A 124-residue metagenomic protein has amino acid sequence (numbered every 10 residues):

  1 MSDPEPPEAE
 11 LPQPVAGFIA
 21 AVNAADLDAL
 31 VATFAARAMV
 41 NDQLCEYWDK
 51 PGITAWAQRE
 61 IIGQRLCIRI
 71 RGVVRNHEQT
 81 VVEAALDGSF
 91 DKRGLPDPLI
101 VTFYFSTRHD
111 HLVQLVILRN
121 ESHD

Functional and structural regions predicted by a protein language model:
M1-D28, A32, D124: Short, low-complexity N-terminal intrinsically disordered segments enriched in polar/charged residues
S2-E5, A55-D124: A beta-strand edge to alpha-helix "cap/lid" segment located at domain peripheries
V22, F34-R37, E60, R119: Alpha-helix boundary/capping residues
D28, A36, V113: Glycine-centered loop/turn positions within well-structured domains that cap or flank conserved ligand/cofactor-binding
R37-W48: A short gly/proline-enriched turn/hairpin at secondary-structure junctions
Y47-W56: Short beta-edge strand/loop motif at the mouth of beta-sheet-based domains
